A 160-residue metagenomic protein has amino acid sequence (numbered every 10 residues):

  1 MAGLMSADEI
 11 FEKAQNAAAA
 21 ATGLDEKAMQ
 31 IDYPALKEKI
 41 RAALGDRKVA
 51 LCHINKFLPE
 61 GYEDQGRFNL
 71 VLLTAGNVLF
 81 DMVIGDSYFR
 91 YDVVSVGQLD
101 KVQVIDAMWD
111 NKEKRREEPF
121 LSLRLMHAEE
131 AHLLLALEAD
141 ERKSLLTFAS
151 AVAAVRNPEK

Functional and structural regions predicted by a protein language model:
M1-L72: Anionic N-terminal interaction surfaces
E12-A19, E113-R124, L135: N-terminal non-globular leader segments, chiefly Sec-dependent signal peptides
E26, G85, A131-L134: Residues at structural and domain junctions
I40, L44, Q103-D106, L125 (+1 more regions): Hydrophobic, Leu/Ile/Phe/Ala-enriched alpha-helical segments that form helix-helix packing faces
G45, L73-T74, G97, I105 (+2 more regions): A structural detector for beta-sheet-dominated domains
F57-R116, F120: Phosphoinositide-binding peripheral membrane targeting modules
R124-T147: Canonical phosphoinositide-binding patch of PH/PH-like domains
D140-K160: Pleckstrin homology
